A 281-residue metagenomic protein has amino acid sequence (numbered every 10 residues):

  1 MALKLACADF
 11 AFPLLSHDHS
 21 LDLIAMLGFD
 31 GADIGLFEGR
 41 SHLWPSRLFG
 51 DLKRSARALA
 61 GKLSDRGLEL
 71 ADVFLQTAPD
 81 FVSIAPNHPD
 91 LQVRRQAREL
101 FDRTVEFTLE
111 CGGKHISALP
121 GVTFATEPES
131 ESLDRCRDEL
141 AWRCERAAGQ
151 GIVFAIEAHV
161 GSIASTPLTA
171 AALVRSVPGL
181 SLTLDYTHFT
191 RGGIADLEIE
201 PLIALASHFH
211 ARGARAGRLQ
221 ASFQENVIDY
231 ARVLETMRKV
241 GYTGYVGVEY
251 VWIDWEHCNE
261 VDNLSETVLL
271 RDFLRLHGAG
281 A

Functional and structural regions predicted by a protein language model:
M1-A6, L14-D30, A58, S64 (+5 more regions): Histidine-acidic metal/acid-base catalytic patches
A11, L36-E38, Q76-P79, P120-F124 (+4 more regions): Active-site-proximal loop/turn and secondary-structure-junction residues that shape catalytic pockets, frequently
P13, L48-S55, D90-A97, E129-S132 (+5 more regions): Residue-level preference for long, well-ordered alpha-helices that form the structural scaffold of enzyme catalytic
D33-I34, L70-L75, G113-P120, F154-E157 (+1 more regions): Short beta-strand segments at enzyme active-site cores
G35-A60, P120-E127: Glycine-rich, proline-tolerant flexible connector loops at the mouths of alpha/beta enzymes
R40-P45, D80-N87, F124-E129, G193 (+2 more regions): A short acidic, helix-capping loop that chelates divalent metal ions and anchors anionic groups
S64-D65, D80-S181, R191, L264-T267: Active-site acidic/histidine proton-transfer and metal-coordination neighborhood in alpha/beta enzyme cores
